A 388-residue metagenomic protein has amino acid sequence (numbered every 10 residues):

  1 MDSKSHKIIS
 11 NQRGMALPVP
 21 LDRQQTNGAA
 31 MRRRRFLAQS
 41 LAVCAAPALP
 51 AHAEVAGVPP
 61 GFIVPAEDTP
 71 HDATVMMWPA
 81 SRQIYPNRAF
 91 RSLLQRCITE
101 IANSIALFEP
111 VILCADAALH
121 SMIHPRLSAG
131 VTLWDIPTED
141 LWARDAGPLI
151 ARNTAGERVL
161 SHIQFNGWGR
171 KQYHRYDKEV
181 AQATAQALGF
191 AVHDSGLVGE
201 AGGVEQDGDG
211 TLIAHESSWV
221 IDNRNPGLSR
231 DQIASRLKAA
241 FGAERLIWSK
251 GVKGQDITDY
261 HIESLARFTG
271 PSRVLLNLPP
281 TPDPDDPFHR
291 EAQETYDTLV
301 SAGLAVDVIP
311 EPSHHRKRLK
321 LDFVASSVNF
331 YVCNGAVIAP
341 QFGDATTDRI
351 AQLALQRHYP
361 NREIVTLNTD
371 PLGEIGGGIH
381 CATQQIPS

Functional and structural regions predicted by a protein language model:
M1-M31, C44-A45: N-terminal secretory signal peptides
R23-N27, A53, D222: N-terminal processing/targeting junctions
L41-C44, A234: Short, well-ordered alpha-helical packing segments
E54-S388: The feature marks the mature, well-folded catalytic cores of soluble enzymes
